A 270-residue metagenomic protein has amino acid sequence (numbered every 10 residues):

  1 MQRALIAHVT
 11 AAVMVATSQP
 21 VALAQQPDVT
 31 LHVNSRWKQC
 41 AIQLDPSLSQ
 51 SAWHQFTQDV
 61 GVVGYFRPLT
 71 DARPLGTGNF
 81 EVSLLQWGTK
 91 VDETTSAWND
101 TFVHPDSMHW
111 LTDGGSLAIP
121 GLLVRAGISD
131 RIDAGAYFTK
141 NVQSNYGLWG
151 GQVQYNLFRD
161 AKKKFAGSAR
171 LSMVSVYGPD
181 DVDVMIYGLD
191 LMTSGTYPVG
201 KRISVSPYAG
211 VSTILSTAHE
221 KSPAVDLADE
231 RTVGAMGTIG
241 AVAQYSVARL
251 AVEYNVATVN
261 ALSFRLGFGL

Functional and structural regions predicted by a protein language model:
A24-A161: Transmembrane beta-barrel domains of Gram-negative outer membranes and organellar outer membranes
Q26-Q39, A228-T238, V242-L270: Predominantly the C-terminal beta-signal and adjacent terminal strand-loop region of outer-membrane beta-barrel
P68-D71, V82, L122-I128, G151-Y155 (+6 more regions): Residues on the lipid-exposed face of transmembrane beta-strands in outer-membrane beta-barrel proteins
G76-G78, G115-L122, N145-W149, D183-L189 (+3 more regions): Residues that define the transmembrane beta-barrel architecture of outer-membrane proteins
Q86-K90, F138-S144, L157, L171-Y177 (+4 more regions): Transmembrane beta-strands of outer-membrane beta-barrel pores
T94-N99, Y137, Y146-G151, P179-V184 (+2 more regions): Outer-membrane beta-barrel translocator domains and adjoining extracellular loop/strand segments of Gram-negative
D130-A134, D160-F165, G200-V205, A243-L250 (+1 more regions): Repeated loop/turn-to-beta-strand initiation elements of outer-membrane beta-barrel proteins
A169-G200, S204-A228: Outer-membrane beta-barrel translocator/channel fold
